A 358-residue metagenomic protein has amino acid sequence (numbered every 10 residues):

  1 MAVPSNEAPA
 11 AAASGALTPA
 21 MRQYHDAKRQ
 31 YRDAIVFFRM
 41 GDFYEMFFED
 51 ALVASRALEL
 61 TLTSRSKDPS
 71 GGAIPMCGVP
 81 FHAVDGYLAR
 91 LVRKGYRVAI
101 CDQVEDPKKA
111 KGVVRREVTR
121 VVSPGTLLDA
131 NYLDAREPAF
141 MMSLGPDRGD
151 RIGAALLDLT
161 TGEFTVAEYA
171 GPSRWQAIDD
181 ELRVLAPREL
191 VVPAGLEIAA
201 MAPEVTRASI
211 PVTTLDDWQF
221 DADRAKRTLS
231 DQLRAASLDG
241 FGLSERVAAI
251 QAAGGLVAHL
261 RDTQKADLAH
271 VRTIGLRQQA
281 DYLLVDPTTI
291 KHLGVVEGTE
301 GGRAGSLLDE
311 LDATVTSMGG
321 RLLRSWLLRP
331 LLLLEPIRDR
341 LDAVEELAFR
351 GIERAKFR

Functional and structural regions predicted by a protein language model:
M1-R350, A355: Charged catalytic and DNA/RNA-contacting regions of genome-maintenance and nucleic-acid-processing enzymes
